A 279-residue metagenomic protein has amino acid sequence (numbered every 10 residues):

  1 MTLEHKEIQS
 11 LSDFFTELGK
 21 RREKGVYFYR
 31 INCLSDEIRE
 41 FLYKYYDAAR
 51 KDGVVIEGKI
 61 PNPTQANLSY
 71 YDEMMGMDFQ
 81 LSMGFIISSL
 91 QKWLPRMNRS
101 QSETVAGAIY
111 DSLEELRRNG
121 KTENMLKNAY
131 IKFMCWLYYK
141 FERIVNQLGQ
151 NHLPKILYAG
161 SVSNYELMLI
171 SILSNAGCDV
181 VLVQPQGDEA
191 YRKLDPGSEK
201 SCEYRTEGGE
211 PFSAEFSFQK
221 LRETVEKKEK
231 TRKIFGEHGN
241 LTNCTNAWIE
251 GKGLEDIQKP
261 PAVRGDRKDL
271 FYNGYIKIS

Functional and structural regions predicted by a protein language model:
M1-S279: Catalytic-core helical/loop segments in enzymes performing group transfer/polymerization on anionic/lipid-linked
